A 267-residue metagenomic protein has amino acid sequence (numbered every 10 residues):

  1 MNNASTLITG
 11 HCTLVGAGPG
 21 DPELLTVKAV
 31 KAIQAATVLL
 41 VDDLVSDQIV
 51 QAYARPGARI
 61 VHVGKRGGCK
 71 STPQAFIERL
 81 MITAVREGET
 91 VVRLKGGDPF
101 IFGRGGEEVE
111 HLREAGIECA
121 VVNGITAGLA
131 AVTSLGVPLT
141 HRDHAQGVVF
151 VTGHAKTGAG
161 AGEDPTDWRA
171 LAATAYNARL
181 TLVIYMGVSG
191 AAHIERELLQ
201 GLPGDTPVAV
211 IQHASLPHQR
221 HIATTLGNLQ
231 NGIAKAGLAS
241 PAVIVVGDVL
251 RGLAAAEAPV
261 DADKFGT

Functional and structural regions predicted by a protein language model:
M1-P22, V27-I125, Q230, A242: Class I S-adenosyl-L-methionine
N2-H11, C119-A120, T126-T267: Beta-strand/loop-alpha-helix module characteristic of Rossmann-like adenine-cofactor folds
